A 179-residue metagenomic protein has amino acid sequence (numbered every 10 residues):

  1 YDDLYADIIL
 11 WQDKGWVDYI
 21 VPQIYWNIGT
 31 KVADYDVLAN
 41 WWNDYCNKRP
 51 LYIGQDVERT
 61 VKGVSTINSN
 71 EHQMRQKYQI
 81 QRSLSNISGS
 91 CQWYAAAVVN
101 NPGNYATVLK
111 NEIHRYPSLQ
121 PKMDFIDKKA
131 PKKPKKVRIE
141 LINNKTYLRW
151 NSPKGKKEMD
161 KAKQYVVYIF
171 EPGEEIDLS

Functional and structural regions predicted by a protein language model:
Y1-A6, D13-K14, E174-L178: Flexible internal linker/loop segments at domain or repeat junctions
D2-D3, D34, H72-Q73: Short, glycine/acidic-rich beta->alpha junctions
I8-K31, A39, N47-I126: Substrate-binding cleft of secreted/luminal carbohydrate-active enzymes
Y19, G89, K133-R138, Q164: Extracellular/lumenal ectodomain signal focusing on beta-strand-rich modules and carbohydrate-recognition contexts
N104-K161: Pro/Thr/Ser/Gly-rich low-complexity, intrinsically disordered linker/stalk tracts
P153-L178: Solvent-exposed loop/turn segments flanking beta-strands in beta-repeat/beta-sandwich domains
